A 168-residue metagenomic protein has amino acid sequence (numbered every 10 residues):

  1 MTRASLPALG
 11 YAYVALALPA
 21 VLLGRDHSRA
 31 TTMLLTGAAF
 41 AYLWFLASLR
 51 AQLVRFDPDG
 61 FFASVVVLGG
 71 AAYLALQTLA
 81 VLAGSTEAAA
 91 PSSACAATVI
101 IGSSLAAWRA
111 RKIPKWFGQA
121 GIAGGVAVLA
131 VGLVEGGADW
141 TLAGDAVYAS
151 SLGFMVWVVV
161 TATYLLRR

Functional and structural regions predicted by a protein language model:
M1-R168: Hydrophobic, aromatic-enriched alpha-helical segments typical of multi-pass transmembrane helices
